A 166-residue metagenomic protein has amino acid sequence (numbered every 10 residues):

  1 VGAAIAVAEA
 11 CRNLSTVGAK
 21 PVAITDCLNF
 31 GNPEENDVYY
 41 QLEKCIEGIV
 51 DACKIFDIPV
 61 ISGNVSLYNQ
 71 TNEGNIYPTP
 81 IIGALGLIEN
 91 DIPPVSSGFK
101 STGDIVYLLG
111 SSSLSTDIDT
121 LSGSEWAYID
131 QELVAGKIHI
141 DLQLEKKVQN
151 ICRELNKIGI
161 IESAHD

Functional and structural regions predicted by a protein language model:
V1-H165: Glycine/proline-enriched, intrinsically flexible loops and inter-domain linkers
